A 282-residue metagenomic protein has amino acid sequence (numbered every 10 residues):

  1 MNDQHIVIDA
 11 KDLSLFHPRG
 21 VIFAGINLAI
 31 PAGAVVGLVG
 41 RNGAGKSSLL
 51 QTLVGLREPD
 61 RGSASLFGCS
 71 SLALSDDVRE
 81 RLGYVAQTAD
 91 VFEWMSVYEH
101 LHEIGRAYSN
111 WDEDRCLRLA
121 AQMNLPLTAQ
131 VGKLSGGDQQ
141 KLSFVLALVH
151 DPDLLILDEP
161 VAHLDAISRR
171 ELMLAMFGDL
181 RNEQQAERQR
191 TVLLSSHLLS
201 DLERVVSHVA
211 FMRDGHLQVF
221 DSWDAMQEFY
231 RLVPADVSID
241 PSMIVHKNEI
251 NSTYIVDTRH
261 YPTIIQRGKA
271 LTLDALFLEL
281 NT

Functional and structural regions predicted by a protein language model:
I8, F23-G25, R79: Conserved structural motif at the start of ABC-family nucleotide-binding domains
V39-R41: The feature captures the beta-strand-to-loop junction immediately N-terminal to the Walker
V54: Helix-to-loop junction immediately C-terminal to a conserved catalytic motif
G62-A73, V78: Conserved ABC transporter NBD signature motif
A86-L142: ABC-family P-loop ATPase nucleotide-binding domains
L155-E159, L164: Catalytic Walker B motif of ABC-type/P-loop ATPase nucleotide-binding domains
E171-V256: ABC transporter nucleotide-binding domain
